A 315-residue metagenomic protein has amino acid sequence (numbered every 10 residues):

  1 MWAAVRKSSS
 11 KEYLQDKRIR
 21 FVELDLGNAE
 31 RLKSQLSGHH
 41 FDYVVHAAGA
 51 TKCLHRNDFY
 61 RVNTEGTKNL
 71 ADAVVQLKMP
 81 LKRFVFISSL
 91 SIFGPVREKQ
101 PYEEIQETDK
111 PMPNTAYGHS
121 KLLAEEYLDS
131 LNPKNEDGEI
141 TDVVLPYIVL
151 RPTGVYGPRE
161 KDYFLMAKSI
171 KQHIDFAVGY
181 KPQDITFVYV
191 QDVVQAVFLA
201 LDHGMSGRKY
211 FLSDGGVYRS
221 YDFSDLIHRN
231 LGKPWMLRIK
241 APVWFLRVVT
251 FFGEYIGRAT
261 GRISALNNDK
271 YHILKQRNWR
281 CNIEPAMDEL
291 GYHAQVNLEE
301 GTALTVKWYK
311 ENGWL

Functional and structural regions predicted by a protein language model:
R20-E65, L90, G94-P95: NAD(P)H-binding glycine-rich loop region in Rossmannoid oxidoreductase-like domains and their noncatalytic homologs
D58-T64, E103, P113-E125, E160 (+4 more regions): Short-chain dehydrogenase/reductase
K68-A116, E136-I140: Conserved Rossmann-fold NAD(P)-dependent oxidoreductase catalytic core, especially the SDR/UDP-sugar
F93-G94, T115, V143-L165: Flexible, glycine-rich beta-alpha linker
M112-I148: Active-site Tyr-X1-5-Lys
L123, E160-L165, V178-L201, G207-R208: Substrate-positioning beta->alpha
A200-L266, I283, E299, A303-L304: Mid/C-terminal beta-alpha module of Rossmann-like enzyme folds, strongest in SDR-family dehydrogenases/epimerases
C281-E289, H293-L315: Amphipathic terminal alpha-helices
